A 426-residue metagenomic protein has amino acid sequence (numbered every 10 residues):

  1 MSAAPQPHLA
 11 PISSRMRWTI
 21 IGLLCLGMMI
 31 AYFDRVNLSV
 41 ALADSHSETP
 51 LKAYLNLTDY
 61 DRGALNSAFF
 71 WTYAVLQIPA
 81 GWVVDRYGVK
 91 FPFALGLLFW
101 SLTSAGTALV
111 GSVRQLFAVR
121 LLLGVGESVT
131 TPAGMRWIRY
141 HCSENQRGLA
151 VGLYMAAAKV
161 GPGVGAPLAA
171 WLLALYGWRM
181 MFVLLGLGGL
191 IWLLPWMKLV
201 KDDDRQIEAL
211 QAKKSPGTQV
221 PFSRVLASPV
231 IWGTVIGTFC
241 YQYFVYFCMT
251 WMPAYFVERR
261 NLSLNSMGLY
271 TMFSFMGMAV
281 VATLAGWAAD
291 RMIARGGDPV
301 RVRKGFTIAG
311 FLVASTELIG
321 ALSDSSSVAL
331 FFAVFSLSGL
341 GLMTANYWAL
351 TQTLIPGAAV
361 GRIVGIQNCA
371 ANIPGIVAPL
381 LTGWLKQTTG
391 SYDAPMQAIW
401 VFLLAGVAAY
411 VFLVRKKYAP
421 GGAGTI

Functional and structural regions predicted by a protein language model:
S39-V40, S228-A285, M343-T344, W348 (+2 more regions): Extracytoplasmic gate region of multi-pass secondary transporters
S39-V75: Extracellular/periplasmic helix-loop-helix junction of adjacent transmembrane segments in MFS-like secondary
N56, G88, L109-Q115, S143 (+2 more regions): Helix-breaking motifs and short loop linkers at transmembrane-helix boundaries and internal kinks in secondary membrane
V75-R114: Conserved MFS/SLC helix-loop-helix module at the cytosolic interface between two early adjacent transmembrane helices
L98-G111, I308-D324: C-terminal ends and interior cores of transmembrane alpha-helices in multi-pass membrane transporters/permeases
V119-V160: Cytoplasmic helix-loop-helix junction between adjacent transmembrane helices in 12-TM secondary transporters
Y154-D203: Helix-loop-helix hairpin linking two adjacent transmembrane segments in secondary transporters
M197-V220, A419-I426: Flexible cytoplasmic inter-helical loops of multi-pass small-molecule transporters
